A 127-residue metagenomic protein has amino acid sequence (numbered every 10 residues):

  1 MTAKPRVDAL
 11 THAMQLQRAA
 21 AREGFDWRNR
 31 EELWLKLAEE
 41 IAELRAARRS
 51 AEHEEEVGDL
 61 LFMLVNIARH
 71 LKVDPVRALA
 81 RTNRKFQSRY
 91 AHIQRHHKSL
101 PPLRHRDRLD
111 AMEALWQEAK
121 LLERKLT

Functional and structural regions predicted by a protein language model:
M1-V57, F62-T127: Flexible "arm" and connector segments at domain edges
